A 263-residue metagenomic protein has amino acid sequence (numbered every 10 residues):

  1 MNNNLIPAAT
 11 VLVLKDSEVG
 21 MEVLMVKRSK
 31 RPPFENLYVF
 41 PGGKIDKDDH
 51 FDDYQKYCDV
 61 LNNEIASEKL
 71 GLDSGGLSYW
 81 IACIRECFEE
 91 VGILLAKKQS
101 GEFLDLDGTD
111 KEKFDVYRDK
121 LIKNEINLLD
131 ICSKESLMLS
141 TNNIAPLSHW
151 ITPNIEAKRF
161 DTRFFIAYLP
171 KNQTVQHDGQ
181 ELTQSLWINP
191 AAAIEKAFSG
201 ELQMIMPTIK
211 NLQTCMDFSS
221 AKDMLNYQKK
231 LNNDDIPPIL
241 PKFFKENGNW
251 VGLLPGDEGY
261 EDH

Functional and structural regions predicted by a protein language model:
M1-H263: N-terminal leader/linker segments that precede catalytic domains of diphosphate-processing enzymes
